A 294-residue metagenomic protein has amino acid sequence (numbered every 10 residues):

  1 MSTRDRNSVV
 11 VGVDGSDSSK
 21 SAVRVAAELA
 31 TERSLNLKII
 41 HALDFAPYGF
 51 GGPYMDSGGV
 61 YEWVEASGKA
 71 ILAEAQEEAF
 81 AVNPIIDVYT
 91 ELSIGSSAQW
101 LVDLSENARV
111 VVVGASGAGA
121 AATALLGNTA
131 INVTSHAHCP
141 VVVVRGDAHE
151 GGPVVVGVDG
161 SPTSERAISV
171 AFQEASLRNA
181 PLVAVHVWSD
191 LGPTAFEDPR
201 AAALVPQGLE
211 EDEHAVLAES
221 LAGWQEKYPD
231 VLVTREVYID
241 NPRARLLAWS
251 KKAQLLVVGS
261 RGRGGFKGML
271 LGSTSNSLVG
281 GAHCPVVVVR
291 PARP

Functional and structural regions predicted by a protein language model:
M1-D5, S18, G59-E62, E77-V111 (+3 more regions): Structural beta-alpha unit
S2-G58, P153-Q207, Q225-E236, P294: Small/aliphatic-rich secondary-structure junction motif
S19-A22, A26, A30, S105 (+9 more regions): Small-residue (primarily alanine) positions within well-ordered alpha-helices, especially packing/interaction faces
R33-N36, I86, C139, A180-P181 (+1 more regions): Short glycine/serine/threonine/alanine-rich loop segments
S57-A70, A203-E213: A short acidic, glycine-rich active-site loop that binds or catalyzes chemistry on phosphate/adenosine moieties
V112-A115, P140-G146, V287-R290: Short beta-strand elements of ligand-binding domains
V113-N132, G151, L255-G281: Glycine-rich, Arg-bearing micro-motifs that act as flexible, cationic patches
N128-D147: Short, structured interface segments
